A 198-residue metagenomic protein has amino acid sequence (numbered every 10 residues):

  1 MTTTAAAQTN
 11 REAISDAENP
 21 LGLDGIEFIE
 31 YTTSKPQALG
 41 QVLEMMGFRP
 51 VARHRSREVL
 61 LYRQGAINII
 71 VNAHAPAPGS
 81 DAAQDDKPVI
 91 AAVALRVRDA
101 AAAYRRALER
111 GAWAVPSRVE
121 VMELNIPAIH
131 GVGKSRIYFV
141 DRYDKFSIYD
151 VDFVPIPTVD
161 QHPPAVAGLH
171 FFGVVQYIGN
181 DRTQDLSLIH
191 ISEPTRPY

Functional and structural regions predicted by a protein language model:
T2-D144, I148-V154, G173: An N-terminus-focused feature that recognizes amino-terminal "leader" regions
I137-T183, S192: Acyltransferase donor/substrate-recognition loop-hinge adjacent to the catalytic core
I189-Y198: Single conserved hydrophobic/aromatic residue that forms the stacking wall/gate of nucleotide- or nucleobase-binding
